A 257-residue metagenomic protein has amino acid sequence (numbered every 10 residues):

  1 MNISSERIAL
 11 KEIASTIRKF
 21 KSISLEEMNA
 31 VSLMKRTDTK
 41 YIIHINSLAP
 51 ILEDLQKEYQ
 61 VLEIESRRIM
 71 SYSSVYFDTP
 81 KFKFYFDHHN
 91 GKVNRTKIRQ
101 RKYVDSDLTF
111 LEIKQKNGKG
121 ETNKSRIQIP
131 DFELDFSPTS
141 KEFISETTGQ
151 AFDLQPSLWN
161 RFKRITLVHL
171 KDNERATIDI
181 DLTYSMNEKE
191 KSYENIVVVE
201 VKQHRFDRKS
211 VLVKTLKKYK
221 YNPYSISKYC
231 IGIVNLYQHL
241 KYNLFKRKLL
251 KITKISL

Functional and structural regions predicted by a protein language model:
M1-L257: Phosphate-end processing signature that detects enzymes handling 5′-triphosphorylated RNA and polyphosphate
